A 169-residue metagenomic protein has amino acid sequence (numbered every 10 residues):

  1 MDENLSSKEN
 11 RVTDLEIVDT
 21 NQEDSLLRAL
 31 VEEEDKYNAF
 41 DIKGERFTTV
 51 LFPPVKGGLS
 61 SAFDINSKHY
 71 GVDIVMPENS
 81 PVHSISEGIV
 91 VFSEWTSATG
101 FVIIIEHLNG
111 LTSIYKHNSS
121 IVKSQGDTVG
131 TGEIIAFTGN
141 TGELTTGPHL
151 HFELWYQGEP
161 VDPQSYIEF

Functional and structural regions predicted by a protein language model:
M1-S61: Polar/charged, compositionally biased leader and regulatory segments
V50-F169: Catalytic cores of peptidoglycan-degrading enzymes
